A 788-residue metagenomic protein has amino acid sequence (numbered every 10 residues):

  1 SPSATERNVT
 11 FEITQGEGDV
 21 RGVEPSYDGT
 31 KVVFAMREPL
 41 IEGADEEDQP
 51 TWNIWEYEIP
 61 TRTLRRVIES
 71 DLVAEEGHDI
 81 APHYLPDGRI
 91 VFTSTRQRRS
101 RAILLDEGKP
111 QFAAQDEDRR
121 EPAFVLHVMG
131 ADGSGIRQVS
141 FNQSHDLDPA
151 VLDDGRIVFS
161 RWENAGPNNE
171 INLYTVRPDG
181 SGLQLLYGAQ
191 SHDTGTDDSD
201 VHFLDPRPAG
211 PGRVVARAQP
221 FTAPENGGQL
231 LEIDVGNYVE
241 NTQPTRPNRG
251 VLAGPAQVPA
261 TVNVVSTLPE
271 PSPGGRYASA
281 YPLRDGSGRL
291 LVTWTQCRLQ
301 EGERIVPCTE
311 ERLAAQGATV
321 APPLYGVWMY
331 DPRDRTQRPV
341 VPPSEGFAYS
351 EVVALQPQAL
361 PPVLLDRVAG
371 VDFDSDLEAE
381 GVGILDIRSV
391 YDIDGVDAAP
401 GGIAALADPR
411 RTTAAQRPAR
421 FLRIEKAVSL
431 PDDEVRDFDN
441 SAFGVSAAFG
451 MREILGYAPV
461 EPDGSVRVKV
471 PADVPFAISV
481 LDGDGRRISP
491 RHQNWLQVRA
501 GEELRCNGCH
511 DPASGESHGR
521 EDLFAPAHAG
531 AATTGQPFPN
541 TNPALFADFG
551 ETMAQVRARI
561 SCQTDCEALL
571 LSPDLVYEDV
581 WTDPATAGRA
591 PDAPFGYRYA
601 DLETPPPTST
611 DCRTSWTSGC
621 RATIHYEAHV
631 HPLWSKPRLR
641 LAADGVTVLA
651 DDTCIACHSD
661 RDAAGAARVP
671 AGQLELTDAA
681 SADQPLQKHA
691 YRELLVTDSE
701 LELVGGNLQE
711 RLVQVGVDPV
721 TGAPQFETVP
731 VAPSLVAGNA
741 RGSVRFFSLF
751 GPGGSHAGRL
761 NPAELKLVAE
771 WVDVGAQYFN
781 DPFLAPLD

Functional and structural regions predicted by a protein language model:
S1-Q15, E38-P50, W55-T61, A114-E117: Beta-propeller domains
P2-D19, P60-G77, G130-S144, G180-D200 (+3 more regions): Multi-bladed beta-propeller domains
E17-Y27, K31, V73-R89, Q143-V158 (+4 more regions): Conserved beta-propeller blade repeats
A35-T51, F92-E121, F159-I171, A216-V235 (+2 more regions): Short, conserved, GDST-rich strand-edge loop motifs in beta-rich repeat architectures
D48-V125, G135-L147: Asp-box/WD-like beta-propeller blade repeats and closely related beta-sheet repeat scaffolds
N53-W55, V125-H127, N172-Y174, Q229-L231 (+1 more regions): A short loop-to-beta-strand structural motif that recurs across blades of beta-propeller domains
L204-W328: Loop/turn-rich, solvent-exposed surfaces of beta-rich toroidal or solenoidal domains
D394-R410, A419, V428, D473-P475 (+4 more regions): Aromatic- and Gly/Pro-enriched helix-to-coil junctions and flexible linker segments
